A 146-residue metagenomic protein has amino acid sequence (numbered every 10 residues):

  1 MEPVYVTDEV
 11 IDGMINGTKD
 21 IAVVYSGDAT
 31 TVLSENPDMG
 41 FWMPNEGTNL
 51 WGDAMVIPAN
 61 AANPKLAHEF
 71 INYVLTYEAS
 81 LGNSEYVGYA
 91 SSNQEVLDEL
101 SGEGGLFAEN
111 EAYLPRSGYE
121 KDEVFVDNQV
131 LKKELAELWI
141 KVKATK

Functional and structural regions predicted by a protein language model:
M1-W42: Ligand-binding pocket segment of bilobal, Venus flytrap-like solute-binding proteins
V4-Y5, Y25, W51, Y89 (+1 more regions): Tryptophan-centric aromatic hotspots in well-structured domains and transmembrane helices
Y5-D8, N16, A61-K65, Y77 (+1 more regions): Soluble non-cytosolic domains of exported or imported proteins
I11, I15, V23, H68-L75 (+3 more regions): Non-transmembrane alpha-helical segments in soluble domains of secreted/periplasmic/extracellular proteins
G27-T30, E46-N49, A61-A62, E78: Solvent-exposed loop/turn segments at secondary-structure junctions within structured extracellular/periplasmic domains
N36-A59: Periplasmic-binding protein-like
P58-Y119: Mature extracytoplasmic/periplasmic domains
P115-K146: Conserved C-terminal helix/tail region of periplasmic/extracytoplasmic solute-binding proteins
